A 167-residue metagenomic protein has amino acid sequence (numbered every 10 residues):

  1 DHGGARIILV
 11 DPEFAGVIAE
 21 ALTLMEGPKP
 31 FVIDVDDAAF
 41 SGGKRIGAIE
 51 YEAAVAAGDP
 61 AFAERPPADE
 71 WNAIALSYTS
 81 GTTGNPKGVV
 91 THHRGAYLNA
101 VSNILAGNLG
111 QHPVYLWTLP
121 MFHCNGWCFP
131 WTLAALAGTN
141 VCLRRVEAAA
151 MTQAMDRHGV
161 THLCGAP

Functional and structural regions predicted by a protein language model:
D1, R65, A149-T152: Short hydrophobic/charged patches on amphipathic alpha-helices used for structural packing and interfaces
D1-A56: Structural core segment of the AMP-binding/adenylate-forming
R6, P12, I49-A53, W71 (+3 more regions): Structural detector for helix-capping/boundary residues
I8, A73, T79-T82, Y115 (+3 more regions): Conserved S/T- and glycine-rich ATP-binding loop of Class I adenylate-forming
I8-E20, D37-A38, L119, R144-A149 (+1 more regions): Adenylate-forming
D34, A48, A56-Y78, N85 (+1 more regions): Conserved pre-ATP/AMP-binding loop-to-beta segment of ANL
I74-N99: Conserved AMP-binding A3 loop
Y97-V114, F122-H162: Conserved AMP-binding/adenylation subdomain of ANL enzymes
